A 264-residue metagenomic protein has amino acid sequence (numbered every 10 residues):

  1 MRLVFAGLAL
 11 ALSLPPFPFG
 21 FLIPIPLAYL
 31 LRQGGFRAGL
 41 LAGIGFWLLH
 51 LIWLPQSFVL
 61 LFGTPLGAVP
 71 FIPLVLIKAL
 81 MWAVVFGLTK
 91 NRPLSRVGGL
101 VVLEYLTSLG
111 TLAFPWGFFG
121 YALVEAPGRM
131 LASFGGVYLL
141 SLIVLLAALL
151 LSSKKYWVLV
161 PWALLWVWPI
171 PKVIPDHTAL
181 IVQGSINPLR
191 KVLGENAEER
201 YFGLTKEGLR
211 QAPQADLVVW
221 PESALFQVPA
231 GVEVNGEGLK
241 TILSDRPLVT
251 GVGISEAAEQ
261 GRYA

Functional and structural regions predicted by a protein language model:
M1-P169: Membrane-embedded alpha-helical bundles of multi-pass enzymes that act on lipidic or dolichyl-linked glycan substrates
I170-A264: Soluble catalytic regions of membrane-associated enzymes that act on cell-envelope and secretory-pathway components
